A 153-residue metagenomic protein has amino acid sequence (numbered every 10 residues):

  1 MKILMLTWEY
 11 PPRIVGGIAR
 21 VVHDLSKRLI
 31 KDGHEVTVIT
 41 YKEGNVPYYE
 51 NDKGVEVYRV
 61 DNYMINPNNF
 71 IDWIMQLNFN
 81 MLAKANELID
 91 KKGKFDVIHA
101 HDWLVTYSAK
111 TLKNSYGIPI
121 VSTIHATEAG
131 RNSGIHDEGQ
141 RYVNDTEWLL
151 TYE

Functional and structural regions predicted by a protein language model:
M1-E56: N-terminal subdomain of nucleotide-sugar transferases
V55-N86, E138-G139: A short, charged, and often flexible helix/loop element on the N-terminal side of the glycosyltransferase catalytic
L88-K94: Glycine-rich phosphate-binding loop signature in dinucleotide/nucleotide-binding domains
H99-A100, T151: Short beta-strand scaffold positions
A100-V105, I124: Short His-centered aromatic/hydrophobic patch
T123-Q140: A short, histidine- and acid-enriched strand-loop-helix "catalytic/donor-clamping" loop that lines the nucleotide-sugar
E128, Q140-E153: Membrane-proximal helix-turn-helix segments that form the acceptor-binding/catalytic region of lipid-linked
